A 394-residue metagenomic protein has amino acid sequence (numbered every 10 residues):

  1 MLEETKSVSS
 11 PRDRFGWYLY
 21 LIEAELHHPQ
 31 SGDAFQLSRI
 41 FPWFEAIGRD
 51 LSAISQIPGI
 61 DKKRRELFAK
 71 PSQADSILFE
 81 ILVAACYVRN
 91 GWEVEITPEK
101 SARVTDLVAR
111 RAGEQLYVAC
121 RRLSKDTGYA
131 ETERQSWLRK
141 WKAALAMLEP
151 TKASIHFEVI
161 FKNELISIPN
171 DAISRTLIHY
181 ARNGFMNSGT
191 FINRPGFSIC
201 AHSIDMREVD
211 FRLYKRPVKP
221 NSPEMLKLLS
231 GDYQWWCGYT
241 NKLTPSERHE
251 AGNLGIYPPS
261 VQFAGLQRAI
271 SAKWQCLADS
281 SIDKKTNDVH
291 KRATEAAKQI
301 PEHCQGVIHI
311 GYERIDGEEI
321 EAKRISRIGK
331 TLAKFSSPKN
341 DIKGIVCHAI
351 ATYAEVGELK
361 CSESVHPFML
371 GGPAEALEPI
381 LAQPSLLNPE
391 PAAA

Functional and structural regions predicted by a protein language model:
M1-N90, P98, R122-A394: Charged, structured surface patches that assemble and position nucleic-acid processing machinery
C86-E93, R111-E114: Secondary-structure boundary elements
E95-A102: A short glycine-rich beta-strand->turn/loop micro-motif centered on a GG-aromatic cluster
A102-A119: Short acidic loop-to-beta-strand element that houses the catalytic metal-binding Asp/Glu of nuclease active sites
